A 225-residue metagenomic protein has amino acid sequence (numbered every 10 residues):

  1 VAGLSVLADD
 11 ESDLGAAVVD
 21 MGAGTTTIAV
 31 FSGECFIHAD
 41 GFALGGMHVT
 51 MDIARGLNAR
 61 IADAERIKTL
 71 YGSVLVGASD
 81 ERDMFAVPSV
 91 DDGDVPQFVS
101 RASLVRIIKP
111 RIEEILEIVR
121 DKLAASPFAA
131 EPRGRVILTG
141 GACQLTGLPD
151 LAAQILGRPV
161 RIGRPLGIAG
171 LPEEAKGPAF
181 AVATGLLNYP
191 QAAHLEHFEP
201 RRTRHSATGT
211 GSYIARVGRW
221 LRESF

Functional and structural regions predicted by a protein language model:
V1-V18, T27-F225: Helical "lid/coupling" subdomains associated with nucleotide-phosphate turnover
A23: Short, glycine/acidic-enriched loop or turn micro-motifs at the edges of active sites
